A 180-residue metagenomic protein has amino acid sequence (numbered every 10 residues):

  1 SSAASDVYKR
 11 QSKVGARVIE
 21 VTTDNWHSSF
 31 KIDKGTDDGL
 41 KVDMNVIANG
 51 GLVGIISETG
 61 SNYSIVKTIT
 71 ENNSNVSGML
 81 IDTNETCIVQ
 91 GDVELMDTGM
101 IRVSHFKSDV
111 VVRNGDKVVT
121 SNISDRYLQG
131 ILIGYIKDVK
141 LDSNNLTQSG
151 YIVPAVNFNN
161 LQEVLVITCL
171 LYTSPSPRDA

Functional and structural regions predicted by a protein language model:
S1-A4, Y8, Y172-A180: Single conserved hydrophobic/aromatic residue that forms the stacking wall/gate of nucleotide- or nucleobase-binding
S5-N49: Amphipathic heptad-repeat alpha-helical coiled-coil "stalk/arm" segments that mediate oligomerization and long-range
A16-W26, I88-G99: Short, basic/aromatic beta-hairpin or loop at an interaction surface
V21, I32-D38, T68-N72, D92 (+3 more regions): A structural micro-motif recognizing beta-strand termini and the immediately following turn/loop segments
W26-I32, Y63-T70, N75-G78, I101-R102 (+1 more regions): Short, solvent-exposed secondary-structure boundary/capping segments
S108-S174: Extracytoplasmic/luminal low-complexity segments enriched in Pro/Gly and acidic/polar residues that act as flexible
